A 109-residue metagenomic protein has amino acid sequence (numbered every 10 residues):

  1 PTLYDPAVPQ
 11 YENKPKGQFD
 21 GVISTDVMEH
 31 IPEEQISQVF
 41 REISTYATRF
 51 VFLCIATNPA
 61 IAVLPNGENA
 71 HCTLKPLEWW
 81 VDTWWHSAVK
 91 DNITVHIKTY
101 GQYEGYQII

Functional and structural regions predicted by a protein language model:
P1-I61, W80: Conserved SAM-binding loop
P15-K16, A62-G67, Y106-I108: Short aromatic-enriched loop/helix-cap "lid" or pocket-rim segments at secondary-structure transitions that line
Q18, N69-A70, K90: Intrinsically disordered, low-complexity peptide-like regions
N58, N66, V95-H96: Residue-level detector of alpha-helical recognition elements and their boundaries
A62-W79, T83: Acceptor-substrate binding/catalytic loop of class I
T83-I93: A structural motif corresponding to the C-terminal end of an alpha-helix and its immediate exit/capping segment
T94-I109: Core SAM-dependent methyltransferase catalytic element
